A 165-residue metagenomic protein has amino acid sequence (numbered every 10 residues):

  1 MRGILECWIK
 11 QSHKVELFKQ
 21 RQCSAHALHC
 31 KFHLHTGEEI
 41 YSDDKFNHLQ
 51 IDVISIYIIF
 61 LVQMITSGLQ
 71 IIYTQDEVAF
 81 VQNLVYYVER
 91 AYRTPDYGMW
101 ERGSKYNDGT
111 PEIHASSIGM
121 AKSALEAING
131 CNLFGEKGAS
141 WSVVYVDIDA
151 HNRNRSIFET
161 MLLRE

Functional and structural regions predicted by a protein language model:
M1-E165: Acidic, mature catalytic/reactive cores of soluble proteins
